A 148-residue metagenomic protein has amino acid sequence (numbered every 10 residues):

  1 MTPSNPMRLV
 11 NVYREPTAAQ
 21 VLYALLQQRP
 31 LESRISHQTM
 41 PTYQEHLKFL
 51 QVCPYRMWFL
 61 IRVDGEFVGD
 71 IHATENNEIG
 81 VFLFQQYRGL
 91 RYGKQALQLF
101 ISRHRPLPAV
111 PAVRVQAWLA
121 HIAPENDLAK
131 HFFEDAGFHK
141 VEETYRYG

Functional and structural regions predicted by a protein language model:
S4-A24: A short beta-loop-alpha structural element at the N-terminal edge of CoA-dependent acyl/N-acetyltransferase catalytic
A24-T39: Helix-loop element at the rim of GNAT/NAT acetyltransferase active sites that forms part of the acceptor-substrate
L31-E32, I71, P106: Catalytic phosphate/metal-binding cores of nucleic-acid and nucleotide-processing enzymes, i.e., regions that mediate
T39-Q86: Acetyl-CoA-dependent GNAT
F84-L90, E125: Active-site acidic-Proline motif in GNAT/NAT acetyltransferases
G89-P106, H131, D135: Conserved acetyl-CoA-binding loop-helix of GNAT-fold acetyltransferases
A112-H131, Y147-G148: Conserved beta-strand-loop-alpha-helix junction that forms the acyl-donor binding cleft
